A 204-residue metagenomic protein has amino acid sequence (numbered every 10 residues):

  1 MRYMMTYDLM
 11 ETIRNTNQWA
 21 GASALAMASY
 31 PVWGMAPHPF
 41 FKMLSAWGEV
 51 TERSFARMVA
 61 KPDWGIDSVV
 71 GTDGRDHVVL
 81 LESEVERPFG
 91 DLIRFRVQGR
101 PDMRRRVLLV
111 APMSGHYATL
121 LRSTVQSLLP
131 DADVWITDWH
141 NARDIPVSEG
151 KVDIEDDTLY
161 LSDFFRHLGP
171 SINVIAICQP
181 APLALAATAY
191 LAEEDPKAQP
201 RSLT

Functional and structural regions predicted by a protein language model:
M1-T204: N-terminal cap/leader regions of alpha/beta-hydrolase-fold enzymes, predominantly small-molecule hydrolases
